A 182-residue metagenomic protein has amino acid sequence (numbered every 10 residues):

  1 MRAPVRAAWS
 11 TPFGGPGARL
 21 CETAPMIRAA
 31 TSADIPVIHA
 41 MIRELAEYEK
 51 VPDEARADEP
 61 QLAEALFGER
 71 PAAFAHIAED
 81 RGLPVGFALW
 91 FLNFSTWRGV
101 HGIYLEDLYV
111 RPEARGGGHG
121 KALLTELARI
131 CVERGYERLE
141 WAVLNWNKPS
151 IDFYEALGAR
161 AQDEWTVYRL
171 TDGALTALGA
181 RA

Functional and structural regions predicted by a protein language model:
M26-A40, V51: A short beta-loop-alpha structural element at the N-terminal edge of CoA-dependent acyl/N-acetyltransferase catalytic
H39-A65: Conserved GNAT-fold acetyl-CoA-binding loop/helix
E64-I77, Y104: A short helix-loop-beta-strand connector motif used in the catalytic cores of GNAT acetyltransferases and, in some
I77, L83-L92, Y104, Y109: Conserved beta-strand in the GNAT
A114, G118-E126: Conserved acetyl-CoA pyrophosphate-binding loop and the N-cap/start of the following alpha-helix in GNAT-like
A128, Y136, E155-E164: Conserved acetyl-CoA-binding loop of GNAT-fold acetyltransferases
V132-A142: Conserved GNAT acetyl-CoA-binding A-motif
W141-S150, R169-G173: Conserved beta-strand-loop-alpha-helix junction that forms the acyl-donor binding cleft
